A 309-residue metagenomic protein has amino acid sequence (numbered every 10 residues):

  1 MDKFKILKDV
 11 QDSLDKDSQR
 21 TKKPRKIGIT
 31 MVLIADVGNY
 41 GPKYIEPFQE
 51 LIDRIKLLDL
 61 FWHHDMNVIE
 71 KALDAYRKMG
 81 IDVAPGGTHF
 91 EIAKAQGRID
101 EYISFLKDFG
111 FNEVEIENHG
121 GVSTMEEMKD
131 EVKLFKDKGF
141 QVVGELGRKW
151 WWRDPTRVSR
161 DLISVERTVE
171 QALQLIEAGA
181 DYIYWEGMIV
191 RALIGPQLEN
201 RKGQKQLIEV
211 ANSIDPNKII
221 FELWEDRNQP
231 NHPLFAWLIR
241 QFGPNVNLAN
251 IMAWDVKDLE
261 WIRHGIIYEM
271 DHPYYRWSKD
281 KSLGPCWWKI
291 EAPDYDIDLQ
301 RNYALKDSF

Functional and structural regions predicted by a protein language model:
D2-L73: Conserved N-terminal beta1-alpha1 strand-loop-helix module at the mouth
K3-Q19, A211-F309: C-terminal alpha-helical cap/extension of soluble enzyme domains
L14, S18, Y40, W62-Y76 (+5 more regions): Active-site-adjacent beta->alpha loops and helix N-cap segments on the catalytic face of soluble alpha/beta enzymes
R25-Y40, L58-H63, A84-R98, G121 (+1 more regions): Active-site mouth loops of central-metabolism enzymes
I27-A35, D53-L57, V83-G87, V114-I116 (+4 more regions): Hydrophobic faces of well-ordered beta-strands that scaffold small-molecule active sites in alpha/beta enzyme cores
Y44-F48, Y76, F105-F109, F135 (+3 more regions): Generic structural signal for hydrophobic
I52, F111, E177-D181, P216 (+1 more regions): A structural motif
G97-S104, E166-I176, R227-F242: Catalytic cores of alpha/beta
